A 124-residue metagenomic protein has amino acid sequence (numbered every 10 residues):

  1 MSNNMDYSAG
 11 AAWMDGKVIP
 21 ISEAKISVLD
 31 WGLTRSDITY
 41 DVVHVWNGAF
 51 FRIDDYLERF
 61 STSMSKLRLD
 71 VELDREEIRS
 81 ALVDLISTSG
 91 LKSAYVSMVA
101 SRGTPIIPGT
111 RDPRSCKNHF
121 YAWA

Functional and structural regions predicted by a protein language model:
M1-A124: Conserved alpha/beta cores of soluble small-molecule-handling proteins
